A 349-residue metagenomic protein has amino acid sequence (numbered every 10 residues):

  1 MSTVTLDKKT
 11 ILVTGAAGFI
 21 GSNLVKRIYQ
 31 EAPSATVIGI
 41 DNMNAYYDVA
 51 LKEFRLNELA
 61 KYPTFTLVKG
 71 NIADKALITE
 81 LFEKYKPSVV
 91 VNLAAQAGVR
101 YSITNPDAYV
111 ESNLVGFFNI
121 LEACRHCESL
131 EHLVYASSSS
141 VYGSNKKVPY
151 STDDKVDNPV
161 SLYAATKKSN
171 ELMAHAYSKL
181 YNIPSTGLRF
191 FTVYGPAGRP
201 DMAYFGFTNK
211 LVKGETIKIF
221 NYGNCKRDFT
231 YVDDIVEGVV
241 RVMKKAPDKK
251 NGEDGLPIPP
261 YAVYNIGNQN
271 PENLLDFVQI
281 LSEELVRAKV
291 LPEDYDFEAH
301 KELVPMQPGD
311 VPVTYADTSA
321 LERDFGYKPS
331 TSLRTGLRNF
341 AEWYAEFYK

Functional and structural regions predicted by a protein language model:
M1-V193, E272, Q279-I280, V313 (+1 more regions): N-terminal Rossmann-like NAD(P)+-binding domain of SDR-like oxidoreductases, especially those catalyzing
E31, L211-K349: C-terminal substrate-binding subdomain of Rossmann-fold SDR/epimerase-dehydratase oxidoreductases
Y46, K84, Q96, A197 (+2 more regions): Residues at alpha-helix boundaries and the short loops/turns that link adjacent helices
L77, A108, V115, K155 (+5 more regions): Residue-level recognition of oxygen-bearing side chains
V148-P149, P200-T208: A glycine/serine/threonine-rich, flexible loop-to-helix segment that serves as the NAD(P) cofactor-binding "lid"
P159-T166, F190, P196, P200-Y204 (+1 more regions): The catalytic Tyr-centered alpha-helix of NAD(P)H-dependent dehydrogenases
L180-P184, P200-D201, A246: Short coil/turn segments at alpha/beta junctions that flank glycine-rich nucleotide-binding fingerprints
